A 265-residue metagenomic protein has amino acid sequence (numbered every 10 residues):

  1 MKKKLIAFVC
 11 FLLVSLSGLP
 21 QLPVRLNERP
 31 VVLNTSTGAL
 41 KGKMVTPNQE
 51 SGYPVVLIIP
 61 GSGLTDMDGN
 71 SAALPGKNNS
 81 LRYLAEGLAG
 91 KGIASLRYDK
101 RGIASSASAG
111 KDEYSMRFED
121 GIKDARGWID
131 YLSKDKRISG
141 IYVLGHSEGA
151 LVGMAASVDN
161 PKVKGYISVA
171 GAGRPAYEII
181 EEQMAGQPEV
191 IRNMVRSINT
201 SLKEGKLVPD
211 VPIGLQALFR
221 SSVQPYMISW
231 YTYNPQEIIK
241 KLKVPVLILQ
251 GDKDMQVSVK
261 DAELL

Functional and structural regions predicted by a protein language model:
Q21-V55: N-terminal cap/lid segment of alpha/beta-hydrolase-fold proteins
Q49-S51, V56-L88: Short, surface-exposed "cap/lid" segments of acyl-processing enzymes
N78-A107: Conserved alpha/beta-hydrolase
S80, E113-K136: Alpha/beta-hydrolase active-site loop
D130-Q187: Primarily recognizes the serine-hydrolase "nucleophile elbow" in alpha/beta-hydrolase and SGNH/GDSL folds
I167-K241: Accessory cap/linker subdomain of secreted extracellular hydrolases
L242, I248-Q250: Short beta-strand/loop motif that positions the catalytic acidic residue of the alpha/beta-hydrolase fold
V244, V257-L265: Short alpha-helix in the alpha/beta-hydrolase fold that links the catalytic acid
